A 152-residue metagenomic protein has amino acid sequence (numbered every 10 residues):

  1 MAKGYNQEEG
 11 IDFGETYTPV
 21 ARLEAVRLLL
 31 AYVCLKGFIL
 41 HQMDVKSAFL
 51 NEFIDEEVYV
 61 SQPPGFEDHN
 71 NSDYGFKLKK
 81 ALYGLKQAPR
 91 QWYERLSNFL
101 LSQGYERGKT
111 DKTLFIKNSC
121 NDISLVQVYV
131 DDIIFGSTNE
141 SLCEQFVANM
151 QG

Functional and structural regions predicted by a protein language model:
M1-G152: Long, low-complexity, charge-biased intrinsically disordered regions
